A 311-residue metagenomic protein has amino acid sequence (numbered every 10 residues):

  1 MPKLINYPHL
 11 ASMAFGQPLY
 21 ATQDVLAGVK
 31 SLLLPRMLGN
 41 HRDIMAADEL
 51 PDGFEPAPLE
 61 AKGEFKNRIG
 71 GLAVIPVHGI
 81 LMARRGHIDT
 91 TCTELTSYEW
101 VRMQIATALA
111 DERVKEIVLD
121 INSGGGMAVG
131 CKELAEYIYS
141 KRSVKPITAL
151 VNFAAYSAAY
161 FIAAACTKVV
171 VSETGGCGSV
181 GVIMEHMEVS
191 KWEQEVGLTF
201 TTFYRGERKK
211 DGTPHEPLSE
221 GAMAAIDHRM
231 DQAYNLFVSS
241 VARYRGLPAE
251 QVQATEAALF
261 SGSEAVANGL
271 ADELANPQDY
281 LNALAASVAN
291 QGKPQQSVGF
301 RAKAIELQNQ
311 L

Functional and structural regions predicted by a protein language model:
M1-L311: N-terminal organellar transit peptides
